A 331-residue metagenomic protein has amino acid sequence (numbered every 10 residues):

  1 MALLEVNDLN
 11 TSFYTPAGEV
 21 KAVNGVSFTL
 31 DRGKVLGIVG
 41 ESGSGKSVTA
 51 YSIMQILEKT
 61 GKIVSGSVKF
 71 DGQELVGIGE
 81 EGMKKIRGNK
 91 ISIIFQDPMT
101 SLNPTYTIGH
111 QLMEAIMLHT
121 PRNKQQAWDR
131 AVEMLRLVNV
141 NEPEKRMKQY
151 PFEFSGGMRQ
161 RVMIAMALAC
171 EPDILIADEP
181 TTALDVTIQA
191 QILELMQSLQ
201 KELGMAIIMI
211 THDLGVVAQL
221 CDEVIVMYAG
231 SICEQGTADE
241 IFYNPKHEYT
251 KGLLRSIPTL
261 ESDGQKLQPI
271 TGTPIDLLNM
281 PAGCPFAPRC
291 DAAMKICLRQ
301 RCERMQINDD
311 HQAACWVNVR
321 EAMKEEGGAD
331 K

Functional and structural regions predicted by a protein language model:
L3, S12-G25, I56-K62, G79-G82 (+3 more regions): A short, flexible loop at the N-terminus of ABC-type nucleotide-binding domains that lies
E41, Q55, I176-P180, L184 (+1 more regions): P-loop NTP-binding/switch modules centered on Walker-like glycine-rich loops
I63-E74: Conserved ABC transporter NBD signature motif
E74, Q125-K145, L254: Conserved ABC ATPase "signature" region
L75-S92, L118, E240-P245, I275-P281: ABC ATPase NBD coupling module
N141-E144, Q235-K331: Short catalytic/signature loops enriched in Gly
A169-D173: A short, proline-enriched helix->beta-strand linker immediately N-terminal to the Walker B motif in ABC-type P-loop
